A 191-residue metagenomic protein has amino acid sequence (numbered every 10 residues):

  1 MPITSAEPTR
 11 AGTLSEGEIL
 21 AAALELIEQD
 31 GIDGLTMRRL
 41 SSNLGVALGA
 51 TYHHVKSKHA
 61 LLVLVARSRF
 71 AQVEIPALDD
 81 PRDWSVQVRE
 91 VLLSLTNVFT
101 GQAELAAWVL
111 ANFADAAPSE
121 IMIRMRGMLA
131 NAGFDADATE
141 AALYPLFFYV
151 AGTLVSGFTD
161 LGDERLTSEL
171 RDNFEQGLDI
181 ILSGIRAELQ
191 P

Functional and structural regions predicted by a protein language model:
M1-I3, N131, G162-P191: C-terminal peripheral helix-coil segments that are non-catalytic and often amphipathic
M1-L14: N-terminal intrinsically disordered/low-complexity leader segments
E18, A22-A60, L64: Helix-turn-helix
I27, L62-R69, F113-A114, I121: Alpha-helical DNA-contacting segments of helix-turn-helix folds
A47-A77, Q87-V98: A glycine-rich, hydrophobic loop/mini-helix early in the fold
I75-P118, A136, L143-L146: Hydrophobic alpha-helical connector segments
S119-R165, I185-L189: Hydrophobic alpha-helical bundle segments that form small-molecule/ligand-binding pockets
